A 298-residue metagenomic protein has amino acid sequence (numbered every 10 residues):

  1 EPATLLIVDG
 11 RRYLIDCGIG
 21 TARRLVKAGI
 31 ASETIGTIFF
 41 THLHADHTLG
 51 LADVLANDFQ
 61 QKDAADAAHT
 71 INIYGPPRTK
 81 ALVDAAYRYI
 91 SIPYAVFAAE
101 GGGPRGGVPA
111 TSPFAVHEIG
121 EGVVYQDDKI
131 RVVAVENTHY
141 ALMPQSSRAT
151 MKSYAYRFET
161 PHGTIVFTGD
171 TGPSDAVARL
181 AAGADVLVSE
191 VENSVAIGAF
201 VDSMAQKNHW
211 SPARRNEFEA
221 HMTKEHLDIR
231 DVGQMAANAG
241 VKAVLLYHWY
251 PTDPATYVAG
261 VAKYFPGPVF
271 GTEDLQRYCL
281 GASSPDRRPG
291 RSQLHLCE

Functional and structural regions predicted by a protein language model:
E1-V166, A255-E298: Binuclear metal-dependent hydrolase catalytic cores
S147-A155, P161-V166, G172-Q276: Cap/insert and terminal regions of metallo-dependent hydrolase folds
